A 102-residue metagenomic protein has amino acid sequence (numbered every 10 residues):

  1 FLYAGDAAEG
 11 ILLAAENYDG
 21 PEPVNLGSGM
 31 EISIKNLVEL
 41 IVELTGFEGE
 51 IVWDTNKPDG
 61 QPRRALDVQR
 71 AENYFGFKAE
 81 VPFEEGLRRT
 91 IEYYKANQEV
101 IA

Functional and structural regions predicted by a protein language model:
F1-A102: C-terminal substrate-binding subdomain of Rossmann-fold SDR/epimerase-dehydratase oxidoreductases
